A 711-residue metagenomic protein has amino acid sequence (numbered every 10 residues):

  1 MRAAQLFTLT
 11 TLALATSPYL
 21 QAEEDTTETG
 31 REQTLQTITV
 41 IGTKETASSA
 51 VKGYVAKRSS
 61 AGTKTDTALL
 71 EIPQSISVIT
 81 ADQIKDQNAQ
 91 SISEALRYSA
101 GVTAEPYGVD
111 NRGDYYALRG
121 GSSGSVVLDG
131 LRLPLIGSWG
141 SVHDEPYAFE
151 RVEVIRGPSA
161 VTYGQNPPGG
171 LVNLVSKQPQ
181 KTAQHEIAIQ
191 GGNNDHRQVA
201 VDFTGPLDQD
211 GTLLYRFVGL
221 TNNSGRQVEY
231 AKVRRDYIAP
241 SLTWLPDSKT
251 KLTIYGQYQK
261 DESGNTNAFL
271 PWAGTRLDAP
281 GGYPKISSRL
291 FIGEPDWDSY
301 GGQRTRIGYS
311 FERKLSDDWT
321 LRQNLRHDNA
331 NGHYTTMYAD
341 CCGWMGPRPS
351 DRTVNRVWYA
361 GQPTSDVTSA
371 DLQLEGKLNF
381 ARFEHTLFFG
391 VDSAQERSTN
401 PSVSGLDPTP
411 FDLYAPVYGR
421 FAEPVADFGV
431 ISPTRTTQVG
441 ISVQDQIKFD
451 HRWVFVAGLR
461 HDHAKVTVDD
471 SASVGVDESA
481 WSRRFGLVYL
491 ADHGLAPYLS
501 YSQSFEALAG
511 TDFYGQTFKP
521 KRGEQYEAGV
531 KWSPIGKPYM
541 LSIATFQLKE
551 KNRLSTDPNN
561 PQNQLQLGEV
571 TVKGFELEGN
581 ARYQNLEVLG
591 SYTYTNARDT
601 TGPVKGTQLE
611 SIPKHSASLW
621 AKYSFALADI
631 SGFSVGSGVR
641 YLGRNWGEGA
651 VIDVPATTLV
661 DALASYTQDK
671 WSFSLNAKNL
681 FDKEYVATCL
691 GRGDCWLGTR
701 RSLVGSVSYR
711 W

Functional and structural regions predicted by a protein language model:
V55-I76, A81, S93-R132, E150: Extracytoplasmic beta-strand/coil segments of soluble accessory domains associated with Gram-negative outer-membrane
A104, Y115, L131-R156, L174-S176: Short acidic/polar hinge/loop motifs at secondary-structure boundaries that mediate gating or recognition
L135, Y147-E150, V161-P240, W244-K251 (+2 more regions): Outer-membrane beta-barrel translocator/receptor signature
N222-R226, I238-K314, N329-S365, T409-Q438 (+1 more regions): Acidic/polar loop-and-plug regions of large Gram-negative outer-membrane beta-barrel proteins
T243-D247, S365, E384-E396, S432-E550 (+1 more regions): Structural signature of Gram-negative outer-membrane beta-barrels, strongest in the C-terminal barrel of TonB-dependent
E312-R326, A330-T336, P497, K521-R582 (+2 more regions): Membrane-embedded beta-barrel scaffold of Gram-negative outer-membrane proteins
D450-R452, Q547, Q566-G649, S706-R710: Gram-negative outer-membrane beta-barrel transporters
R640-E648, S665-W711: C-terminal beta-signal and adjacent terminal beta-strands/loops of Gram-negative outer-membrane beta-barrel proteins
